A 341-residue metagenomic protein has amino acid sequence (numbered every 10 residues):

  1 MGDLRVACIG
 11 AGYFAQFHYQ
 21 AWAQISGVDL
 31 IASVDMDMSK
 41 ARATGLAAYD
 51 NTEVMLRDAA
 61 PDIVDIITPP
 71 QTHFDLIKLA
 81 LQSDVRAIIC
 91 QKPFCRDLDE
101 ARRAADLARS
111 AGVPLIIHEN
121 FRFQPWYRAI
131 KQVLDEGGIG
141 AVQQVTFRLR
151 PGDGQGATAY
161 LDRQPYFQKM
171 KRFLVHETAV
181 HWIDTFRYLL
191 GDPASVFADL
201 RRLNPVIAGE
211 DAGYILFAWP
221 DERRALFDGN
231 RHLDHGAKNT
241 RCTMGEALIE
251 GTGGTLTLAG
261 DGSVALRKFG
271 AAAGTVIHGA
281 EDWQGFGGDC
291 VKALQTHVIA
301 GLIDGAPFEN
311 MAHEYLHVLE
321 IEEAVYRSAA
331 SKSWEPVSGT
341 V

Functional and structural regions predicted by a protein language model:
M1-D3, I63-I66, P220, H297-V341: C-terminal helix-rich "cap/oligomerization" subdomain common to oxidoreductases
M1-T44: N-terminal Rossmann-like dinucleotide-binding module
V28-L30, V85, V142, P193: Core-facing hydrophobic residues within beta-strands of well-ordered domains
M36, W283-T296: Active-site loop of classical SDR/Rossmann-like NAD(P)-dependent oxidoreductases, centered on the catalytic Tyr-X3-Lys
L46-T52: Conserved SAM-binding strand-loop segment of SAM-dependent methyltransferases
D58, D62-P69, F74-R122, G137: Beta-strand-loop-alpha-helix segment that lines the small-molecule cofactor/substrate pocket of alpha/beta enzymes
F121-I207, K332: Predominantly a Rossmann-like dinucleotide-binding segment in NAD(P)-dependent oxidoreductases
I183-S263, K292-D304: Contiguous beta-strand/loop segments that form the cofactor/metal-binding neighborhood of enzyme cores
